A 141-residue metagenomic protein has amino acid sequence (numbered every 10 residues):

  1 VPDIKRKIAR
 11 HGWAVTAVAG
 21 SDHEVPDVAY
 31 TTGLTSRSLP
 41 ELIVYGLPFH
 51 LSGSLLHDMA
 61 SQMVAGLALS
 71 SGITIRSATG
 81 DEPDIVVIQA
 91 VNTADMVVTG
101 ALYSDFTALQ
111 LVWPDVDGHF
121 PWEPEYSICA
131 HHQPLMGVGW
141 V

Functional and structural regions predicted by a protein language model:
V1-E24, L34-S38, I43, L47-V141: Acidic, proline/glycine-rich low-complexity IDRs
P26-V28: Hydrophobic, aromatic-enriched interface-forming segments
